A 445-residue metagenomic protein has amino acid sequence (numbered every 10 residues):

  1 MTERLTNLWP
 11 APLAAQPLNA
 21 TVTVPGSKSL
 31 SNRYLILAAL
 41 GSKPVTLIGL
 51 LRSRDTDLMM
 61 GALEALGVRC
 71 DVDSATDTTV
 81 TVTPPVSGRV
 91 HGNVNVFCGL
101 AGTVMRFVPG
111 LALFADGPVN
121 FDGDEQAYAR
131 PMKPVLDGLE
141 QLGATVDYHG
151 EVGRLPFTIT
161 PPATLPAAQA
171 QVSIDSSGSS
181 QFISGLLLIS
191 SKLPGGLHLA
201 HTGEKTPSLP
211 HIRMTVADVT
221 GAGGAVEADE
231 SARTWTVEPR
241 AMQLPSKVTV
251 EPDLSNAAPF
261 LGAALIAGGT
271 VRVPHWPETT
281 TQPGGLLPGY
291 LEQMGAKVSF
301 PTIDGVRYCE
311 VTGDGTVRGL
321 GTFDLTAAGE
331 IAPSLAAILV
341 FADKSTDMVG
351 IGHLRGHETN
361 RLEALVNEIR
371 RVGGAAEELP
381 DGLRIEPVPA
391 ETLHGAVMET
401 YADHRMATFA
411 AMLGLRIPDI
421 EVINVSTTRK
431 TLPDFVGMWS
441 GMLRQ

Functional and structural regions predicted by a protein language model:
M1-Q445: Short, structured segments at the rim of ligand-binding sites
